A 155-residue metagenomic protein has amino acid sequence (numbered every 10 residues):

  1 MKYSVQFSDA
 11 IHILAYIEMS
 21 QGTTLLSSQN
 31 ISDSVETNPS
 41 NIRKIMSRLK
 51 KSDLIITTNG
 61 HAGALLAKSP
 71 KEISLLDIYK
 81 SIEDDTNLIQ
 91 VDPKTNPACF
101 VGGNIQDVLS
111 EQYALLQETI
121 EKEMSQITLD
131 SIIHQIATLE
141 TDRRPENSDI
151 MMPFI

Functional and structural regions predicted by a protein language model:
M1-L14: Short alpha-helical segments that sit at the start of domains
L26-V35: A short alpha-helical element within helix-turn-helix/winged-helix DNA-binding domains across DNA-binding proteins
S52-D53: Glycine-centered, phosphate/nucleic-acid-interacting loop/turn motifs that mediate DNA/RNA or nucleotide
T58-A64, K68-K71: Short, Lys/Arg-rich nucleic-acid/phosphate-binding segment
P70-T95: Conserved segment of winged-helix/HTH DNA-binding domains
N96-I155: C-terminal regulatory/oligomerization modules of transcriptional regulators
